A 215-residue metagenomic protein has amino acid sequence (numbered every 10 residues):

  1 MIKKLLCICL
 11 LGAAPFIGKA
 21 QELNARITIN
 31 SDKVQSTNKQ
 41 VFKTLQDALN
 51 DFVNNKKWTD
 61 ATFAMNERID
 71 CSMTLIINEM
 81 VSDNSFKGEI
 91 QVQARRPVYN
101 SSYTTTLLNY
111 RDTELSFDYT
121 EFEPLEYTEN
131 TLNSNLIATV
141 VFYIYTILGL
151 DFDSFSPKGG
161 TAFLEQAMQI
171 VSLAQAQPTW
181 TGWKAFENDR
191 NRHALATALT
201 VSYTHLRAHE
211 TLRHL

Functional and structural regions predicted by a protein language model:
M1-L23: Bacterial Sec-dependent N-terminal signal peptides
E22-S85: Start-of-domain marker
N30-V34, I76-M80, Q93-P97, T113 (+2 more regions): Generic structural motif
K87-R190: Acidic/His-rich structured neighborhood in mature extracellular/periplasmic domains
N191-R192, V201: Detector for outer-membrane/organellar transmembrane beta-barrel domains, recognizing the amphipathic beta-strand
A196: Hydrophobic, aromatic-lined core segments that form the binding pocket/scaffold for planar heteroaromatic ligands
T204-H214: Conserved small/polar residues in nucleotide/adenosyl-binding loops
